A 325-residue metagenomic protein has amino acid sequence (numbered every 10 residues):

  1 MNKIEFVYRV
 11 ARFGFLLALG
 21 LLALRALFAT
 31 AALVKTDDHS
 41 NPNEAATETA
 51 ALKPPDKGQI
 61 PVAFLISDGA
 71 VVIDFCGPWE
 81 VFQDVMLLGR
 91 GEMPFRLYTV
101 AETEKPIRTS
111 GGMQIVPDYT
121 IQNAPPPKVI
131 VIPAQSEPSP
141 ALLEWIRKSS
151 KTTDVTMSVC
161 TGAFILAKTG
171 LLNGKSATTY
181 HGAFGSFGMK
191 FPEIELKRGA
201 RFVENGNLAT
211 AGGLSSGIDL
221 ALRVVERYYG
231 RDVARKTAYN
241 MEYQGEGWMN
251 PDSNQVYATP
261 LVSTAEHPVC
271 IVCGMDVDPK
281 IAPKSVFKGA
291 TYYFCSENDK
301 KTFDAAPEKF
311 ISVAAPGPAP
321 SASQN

Functional and structural regions predicted by a protein language model:
M1-R9: N-terminal secretory signal peptides that target proteins for export/translocation
Y8-L16, R25-T156, A163-G174, L196-R198 (+2 more regions): Extended, subdomain-level signal for the structured scaffold at the beginning of enzyme domains
S67, Q135, S176, G206 (+1 more regions): Glycine- and other small-residue-rich loops at beta-strand/loop junctions that grip anionic moieties
P126, A183-F184, N205, S321: Short secondary-structure boundary/hinge segments and terminal tails
L172-M189: Short, glycine-/small-residue-rich phosphate/pyrophosphate-handling segment
G185-Y228: A charged, well-structured terminal subsegment
